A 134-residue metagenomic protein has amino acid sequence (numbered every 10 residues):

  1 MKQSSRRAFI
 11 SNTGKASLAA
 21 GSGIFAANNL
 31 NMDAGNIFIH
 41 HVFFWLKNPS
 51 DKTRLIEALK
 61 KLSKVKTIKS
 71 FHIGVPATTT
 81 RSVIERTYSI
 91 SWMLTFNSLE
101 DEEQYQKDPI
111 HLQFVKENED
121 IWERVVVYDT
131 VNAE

Functional and structural regions predicted by a protein language model:
M1-L18: N-terminal secretory signal peptides and thylakoid transit peptides that target proteins across membranes
R6, P49-K52, L99: Residues at or immediately preceding the N-termini of alpha-helices
F25-T53: C-terminal segment of N-terminal export signals and the immediately downstream linker at the start of the mature
A26-L30, S63-S89, V125-N132: Short, glycine- and small/hydrophobic-rich beta-strand elements in well-ordered beta-sheets
N36-L46, R81-Q106: Short, well-ordered beta-strand segments in beta-rich or mixed alpha/beta enzyme and ligand-binding folds
P49-I73, K107-E119: Short amphipathic alpha-helical segments
T95-A133: Surface-exposed, polar helix/loop patches in the mature regions of secreted/periplasmic/lumenal proteins that form
